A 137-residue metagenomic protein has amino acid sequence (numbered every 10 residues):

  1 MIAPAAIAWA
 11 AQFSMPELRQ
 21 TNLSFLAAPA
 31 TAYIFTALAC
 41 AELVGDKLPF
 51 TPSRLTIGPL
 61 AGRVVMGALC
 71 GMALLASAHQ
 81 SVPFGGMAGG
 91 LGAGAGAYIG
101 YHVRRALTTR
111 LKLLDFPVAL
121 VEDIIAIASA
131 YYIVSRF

Functional and structural regions predicted by a protein language model:
M1-A11: The first (N-terminal) embedded transmembrane alpha-helix
W9-P29, G71-G86, Y132-F137: Helix-coil boundary and interhelical linker segments in multi-pass alpha-helical membrane proteins
C40-L55, Y98-R110: C-terminal ends of transmembrane helices
R54-V65, M87-A88, D115-L120: Cytoplasmic-side transmembrane-helix entry/capping segments in multi-pass membrane proteins
G62-G71, E122-I127: Core segments of transmembrane alpha-helices that mediate helix-helix packing or line hydrophobic substrate/ligand
V65-A73, S77-A78, G86-H102: Mid-bilayer segments of alpha-helical transmembrane spans in multi-pass integral membrane proteins that mediate
R105-E122: Interfacial loop-to-transmembrane junctions
A119-R136: Final/C-terminal transmembrane alpha-helix of multipass membrane proteins
